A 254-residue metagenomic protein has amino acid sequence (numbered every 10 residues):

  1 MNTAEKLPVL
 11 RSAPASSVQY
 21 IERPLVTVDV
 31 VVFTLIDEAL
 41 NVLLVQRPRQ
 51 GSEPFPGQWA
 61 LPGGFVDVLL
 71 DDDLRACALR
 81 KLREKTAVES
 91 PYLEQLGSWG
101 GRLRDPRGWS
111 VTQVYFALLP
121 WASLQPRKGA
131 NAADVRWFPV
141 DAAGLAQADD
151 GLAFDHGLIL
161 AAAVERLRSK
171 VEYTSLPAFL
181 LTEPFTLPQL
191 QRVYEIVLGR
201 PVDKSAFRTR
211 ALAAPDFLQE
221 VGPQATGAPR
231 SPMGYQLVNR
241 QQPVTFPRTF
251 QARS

Functional and structural regions predicted by a protein language model:
P8-A15: Short Pro/Gly-enriched beta-strand edge/turn motifs at strand-loop
A15-A60: N-terminal strand-loop-strand
E53-G57, E172, F179: A conserved beta-turn-beta hairpin within the catalytic core of GNAT-like acetyltransferases that forms part
L61-Q95, Y115, L190: The catalytic Nudix box helix
L103-Q125, A163-E165, M233-Q241: Active-site-adjacent beta-strand/loop module that shapes the phosphate/pyrophosphate-binding cleft
V114-A117, P126-E172, L180-P188, R192-V193 (+2 more regions): NUDIX/MutT-family hydrolases
R192-P201: Short helix-coil junctions and helix-kink-helix linkers
E220-S254: Long, intrinsically disordered, low-complexity Ser/Thr/Pro-rich regulatory/activation regions of nuclear proteins
